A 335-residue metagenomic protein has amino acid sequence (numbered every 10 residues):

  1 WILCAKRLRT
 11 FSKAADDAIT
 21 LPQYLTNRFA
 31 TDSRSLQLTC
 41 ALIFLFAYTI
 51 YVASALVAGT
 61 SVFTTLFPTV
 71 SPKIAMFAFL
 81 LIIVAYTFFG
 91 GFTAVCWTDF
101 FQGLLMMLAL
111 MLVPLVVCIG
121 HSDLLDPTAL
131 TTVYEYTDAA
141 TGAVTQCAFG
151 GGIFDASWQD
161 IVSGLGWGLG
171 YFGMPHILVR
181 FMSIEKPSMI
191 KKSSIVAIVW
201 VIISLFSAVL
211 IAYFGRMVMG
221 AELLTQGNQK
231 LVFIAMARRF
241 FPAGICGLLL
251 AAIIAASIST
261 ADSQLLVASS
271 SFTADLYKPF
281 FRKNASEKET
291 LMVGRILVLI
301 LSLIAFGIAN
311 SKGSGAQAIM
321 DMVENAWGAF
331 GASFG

Functional and structural regions predicted by a protein language model:
W1-T87, G166-W167, A255-D262, E324: Helix-loop-helix module between adjacent transmembrane segments
A5, T60-L66, L81-G103, V179-K186 (+1 more regions): Membrane-water interface regions at transmembrane-helix termini and the short interhelical loops of multi-pass membrane
S12, P22, T26, L104-G247: Loop-to-helix junctions at membrane interfaces in multi-pass transport proteins
A18-P22, T26-A30, G91-F101, G173-L205 (+3 more regions): Hydrophobic, small-residue-rich membrane helices and short re-entrant helix-turn-helix hairpins that build
R28-L38, T273-S314, W327: Loop-to-transmembrane helix boundary motifs in multi-pass membrane proteins
F29-L38, F67-F77, F154-A156, Q229 (+3 more regions): Membrane-interfacial loop-to-helix junctions in multi-pass transporters
A41-L45, L80-V84, Q102-M106, L110-V113 (+5 more regions): Residue-level recognition of pore/gate-forming positions within transmembrane alpha-helices of multi-pass
L56-M76, T93-Q102, K230, E289-V293 (+2 more regions): Transmembrane helix-loop boundary segments of multi-pass membrane transporters
